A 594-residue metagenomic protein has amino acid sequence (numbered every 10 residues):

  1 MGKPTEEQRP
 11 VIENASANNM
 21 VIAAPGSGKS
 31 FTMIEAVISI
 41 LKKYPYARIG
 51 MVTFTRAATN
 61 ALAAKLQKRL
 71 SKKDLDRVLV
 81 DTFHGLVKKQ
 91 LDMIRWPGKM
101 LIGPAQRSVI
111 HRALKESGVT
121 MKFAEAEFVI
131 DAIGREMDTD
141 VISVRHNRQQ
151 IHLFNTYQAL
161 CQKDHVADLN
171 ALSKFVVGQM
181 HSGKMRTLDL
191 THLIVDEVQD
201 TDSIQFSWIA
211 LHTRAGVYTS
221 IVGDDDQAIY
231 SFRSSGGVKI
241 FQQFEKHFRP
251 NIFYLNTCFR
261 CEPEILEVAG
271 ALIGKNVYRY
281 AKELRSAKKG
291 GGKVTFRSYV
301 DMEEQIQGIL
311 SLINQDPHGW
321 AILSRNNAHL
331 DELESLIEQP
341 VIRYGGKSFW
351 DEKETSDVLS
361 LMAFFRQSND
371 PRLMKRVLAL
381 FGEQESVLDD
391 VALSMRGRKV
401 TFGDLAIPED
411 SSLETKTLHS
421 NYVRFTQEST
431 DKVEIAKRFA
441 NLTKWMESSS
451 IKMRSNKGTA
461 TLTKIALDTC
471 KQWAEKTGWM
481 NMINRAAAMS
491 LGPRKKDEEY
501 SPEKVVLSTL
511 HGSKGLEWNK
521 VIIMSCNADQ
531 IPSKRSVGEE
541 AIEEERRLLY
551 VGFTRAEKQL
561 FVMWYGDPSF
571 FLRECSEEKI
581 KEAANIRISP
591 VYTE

Functional and structural regions predicted by a protein language model:
M1-P97, D189, E267-G270, T554: P-loop NTPase Walker
M1-S27, F31-T32, R48-G50, A113-I194 (+4 more regions): Accessory N-terminal region flanking or inserted into the helicase ATPase core in nucleic-acid motor proteins
M1-T5, R9-P25, P250-T257, K275-L323 (+1 more regions): Inter-lobe coupling/hinge region of RecA-like P-loop helicase motors
D81-K89, I194-E197, V222, N326 (+3 more regions): Conserved helicase core region in the C-terminal RecA-like lobe
K99-A167, P408-I451: Coupling/switch/interface segments within P-loop NTPase motor domains and analogous charged loops in nucleic-acid
F206-G292: Conserved RecA-like helicase ATPase core segment that couples NTP binding/hydrolysis to strand translocation
N314-N456: ATPase/helicase motor core of nucleic-acid motors
G403-G512, S533, E557-F561, E578-N585 (+1 more regions): Accessory C-terminal helicase-associated subdomains
